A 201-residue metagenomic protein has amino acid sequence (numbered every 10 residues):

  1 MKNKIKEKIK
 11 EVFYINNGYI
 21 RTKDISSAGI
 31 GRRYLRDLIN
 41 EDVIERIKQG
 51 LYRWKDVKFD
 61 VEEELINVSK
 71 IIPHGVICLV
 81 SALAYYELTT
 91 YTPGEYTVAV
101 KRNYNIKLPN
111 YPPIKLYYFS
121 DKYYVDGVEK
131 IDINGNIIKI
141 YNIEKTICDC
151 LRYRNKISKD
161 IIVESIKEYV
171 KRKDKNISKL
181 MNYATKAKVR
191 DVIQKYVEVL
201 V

Functional and structural regions predicted by a protein language model:
K2-G18: Short amphipathic alpha-helical interface segments
K4, T22-D24, I39, R53-V201: Nucleic-acid-binding surface
I15-A28: Short acidic, hydrophobic short linear motifs in intrinsically disordered regions
S27-N40: Short amphipathic alpha-helical interaction segments
V43-Q49: A short, conserved structural fragment
